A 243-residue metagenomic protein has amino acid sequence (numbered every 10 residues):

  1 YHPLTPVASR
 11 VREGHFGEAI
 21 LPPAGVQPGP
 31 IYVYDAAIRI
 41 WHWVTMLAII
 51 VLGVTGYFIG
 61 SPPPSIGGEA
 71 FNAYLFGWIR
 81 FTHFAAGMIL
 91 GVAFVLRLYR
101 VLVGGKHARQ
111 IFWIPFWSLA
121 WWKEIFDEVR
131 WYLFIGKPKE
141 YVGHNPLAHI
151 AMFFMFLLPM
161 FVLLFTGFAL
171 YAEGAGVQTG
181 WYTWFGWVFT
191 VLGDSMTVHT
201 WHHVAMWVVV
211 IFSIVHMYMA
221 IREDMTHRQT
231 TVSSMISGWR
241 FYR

Functional and structural regions predicted by a protein language model:
Y1-R243: Membrane-embedded alpha-helical bundles that constitute the cytochrome b-like, heme-associated redox core of multi-pass
